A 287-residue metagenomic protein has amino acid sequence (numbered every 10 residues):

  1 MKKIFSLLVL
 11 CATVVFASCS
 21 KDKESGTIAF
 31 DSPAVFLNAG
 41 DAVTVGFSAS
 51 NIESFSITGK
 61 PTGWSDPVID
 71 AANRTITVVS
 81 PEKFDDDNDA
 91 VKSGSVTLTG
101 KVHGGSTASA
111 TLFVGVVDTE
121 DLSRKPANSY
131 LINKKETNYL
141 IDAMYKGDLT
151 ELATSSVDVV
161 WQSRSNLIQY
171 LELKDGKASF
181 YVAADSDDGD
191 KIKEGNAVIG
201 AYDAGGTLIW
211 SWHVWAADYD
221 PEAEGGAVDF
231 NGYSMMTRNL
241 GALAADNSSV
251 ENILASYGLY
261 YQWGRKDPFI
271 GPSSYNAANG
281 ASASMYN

Functional and structural regions predicted by a protein language model:
K3-L8, V14-F36, G105-T119: Bacterial Sec-dependent N-terminal signal peptides
P33, A39-D41, D70-T75, K135 (+1 more regions): Ser/Thr- and Asn-enriched, surface-exposed coil loops between beta-strands
A42-F47: A short beta-strand segment in extracellular, disulfide-stabilized domains
N51-V68, N73-T75, V157-L171, K177: Short, solvent-exposed loop/linker segments at beta-strand-coil boundaries, enriched for Pro/Gly and Ser/Thr
P81-A90, D185-K191: Short, surface-exposed loop/turn segments at beta-strand-coil junctions that are enriched for proline with nearby
D86-G104, K193-A204: A short beta-strand micro-motif common to beta-rich folds, especially ectodomain repeats
S95-G115, I209-S211: Ser/Thr/Pro-rich low-complexity tracts
V117-N287: Short, compositionally biased
